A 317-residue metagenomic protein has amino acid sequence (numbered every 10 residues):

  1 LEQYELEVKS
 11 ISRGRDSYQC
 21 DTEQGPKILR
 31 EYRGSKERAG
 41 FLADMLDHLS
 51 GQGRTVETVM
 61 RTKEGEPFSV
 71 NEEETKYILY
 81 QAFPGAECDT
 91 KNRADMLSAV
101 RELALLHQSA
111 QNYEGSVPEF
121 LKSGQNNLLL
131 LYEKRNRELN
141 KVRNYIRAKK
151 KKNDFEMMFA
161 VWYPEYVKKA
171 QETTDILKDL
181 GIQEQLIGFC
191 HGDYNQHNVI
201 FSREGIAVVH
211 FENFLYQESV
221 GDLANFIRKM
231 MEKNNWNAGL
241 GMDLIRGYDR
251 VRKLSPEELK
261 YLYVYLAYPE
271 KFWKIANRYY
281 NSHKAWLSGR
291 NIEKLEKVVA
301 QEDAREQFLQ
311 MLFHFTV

Functional and structural regions predicted by a protein language model:
L1-E23, T62: ATP-binding glycine-rich phosphate-binding loop
S17-D21, Q171-G221: Active-site acidic catalytic loop and adjacent metal/ATP-binding pocket of ATP-dependent phosphoryl transfer enzymes
G25-P118: ATP-binding pocket architecture of kinase catalytic cores
R30-K36, C88, V117-F189, K294 (+1 more regions): ATP-dependent phospho-/nucleotidyl transfer catalytic cores
Y77-T90, N140-K149, Y268-L287: A glycine-centered beta->alpha junction motif in the catalytic cores of kinase/phosphotransferase enzymes
N140, W273-V317: ATP/Mg2+ or Mg2+-diphosphate-binding catalytic cores that bind nucleotide phosphates or diphosphates via glycine-rich
V220-K253, L266-A285: Active-site activation/catalytic loop segments of kinase-like enzymes and analogous catalytic loops in related
